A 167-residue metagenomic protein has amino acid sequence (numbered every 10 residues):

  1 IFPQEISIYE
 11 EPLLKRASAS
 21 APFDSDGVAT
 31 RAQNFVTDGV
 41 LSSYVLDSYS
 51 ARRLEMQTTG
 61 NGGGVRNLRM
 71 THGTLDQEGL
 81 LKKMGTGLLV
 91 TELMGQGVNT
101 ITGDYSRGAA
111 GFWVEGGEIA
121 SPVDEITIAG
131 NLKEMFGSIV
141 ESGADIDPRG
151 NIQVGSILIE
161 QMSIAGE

Functional and structural regions predicted by a protein language model:
I1-E167: Dual-mode signal for accessory low-complexity, basic/Gly-rich regions
